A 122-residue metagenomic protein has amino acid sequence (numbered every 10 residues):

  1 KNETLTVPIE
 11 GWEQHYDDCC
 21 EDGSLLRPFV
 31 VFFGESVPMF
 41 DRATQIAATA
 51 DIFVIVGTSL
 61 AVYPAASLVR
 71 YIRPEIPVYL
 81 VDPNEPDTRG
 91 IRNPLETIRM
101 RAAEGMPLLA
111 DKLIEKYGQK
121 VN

Functional and structural regions predicted by a protein language model:
K1-N122: Conserved catalytic alpha/beta core of Sir2/sirtuin-type deacylases, generalized to analogous enzyme cores that bind
